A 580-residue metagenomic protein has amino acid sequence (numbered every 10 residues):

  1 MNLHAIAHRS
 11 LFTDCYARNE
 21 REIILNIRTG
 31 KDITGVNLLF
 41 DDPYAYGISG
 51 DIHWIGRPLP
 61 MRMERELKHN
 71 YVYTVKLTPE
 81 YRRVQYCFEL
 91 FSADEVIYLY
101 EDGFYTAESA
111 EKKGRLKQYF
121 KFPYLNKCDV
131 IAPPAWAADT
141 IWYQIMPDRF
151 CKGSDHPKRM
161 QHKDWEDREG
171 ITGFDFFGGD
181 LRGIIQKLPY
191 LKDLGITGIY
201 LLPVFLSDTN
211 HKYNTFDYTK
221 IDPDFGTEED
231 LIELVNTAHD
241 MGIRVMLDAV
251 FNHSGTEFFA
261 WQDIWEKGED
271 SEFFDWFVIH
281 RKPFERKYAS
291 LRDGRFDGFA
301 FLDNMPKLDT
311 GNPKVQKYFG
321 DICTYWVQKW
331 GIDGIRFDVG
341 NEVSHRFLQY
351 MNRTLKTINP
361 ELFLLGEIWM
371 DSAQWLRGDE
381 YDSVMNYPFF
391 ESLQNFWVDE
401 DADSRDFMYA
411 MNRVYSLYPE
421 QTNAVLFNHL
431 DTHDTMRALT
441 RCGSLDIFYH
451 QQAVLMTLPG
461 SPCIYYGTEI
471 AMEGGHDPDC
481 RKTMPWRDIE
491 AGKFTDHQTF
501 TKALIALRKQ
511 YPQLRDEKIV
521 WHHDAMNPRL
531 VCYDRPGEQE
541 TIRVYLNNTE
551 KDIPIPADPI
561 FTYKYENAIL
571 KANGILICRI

Functional and structural regions predicted by a protein language model:
M1-I33, A110-C128, P133-A135: Non-catalytic, glycine-rich low-complexity segments
I24, H522-A557: Carbohydrate-binding surface patches
T29-K31, E566-I580: C-terminal beta-strand-rich structural cap/linker in extracellular carbohydrate-active enzymes
D32-Y81, F91-Y105: Aromatic- and glycine-rich beta-strand/loop motifs that create alpha-glucan
I141-Y143, I199-L201, V245-L247, I335 (+4 more regions): Hydrophobic faces of well-ordered beta-strands that scaffold small-molecule active sites in alpha/beta enzyme cores
M146-T197, V204-T324, Q328-K329, M351-T357 (+1 more regions): Substrate-binding/active-site clefts of carbohydrate-active enzymes
D148, M160, R377-S383, A424-D446 (+1 more regions): Aromatic/acidic polysaccharide-binding cleft in carbohydrate-active enzymes
V235-I243, H253, F258-E269, Q328 (+5 more regions): Active-site-proximal helices and loops of the catalytic beta/alpha 8
